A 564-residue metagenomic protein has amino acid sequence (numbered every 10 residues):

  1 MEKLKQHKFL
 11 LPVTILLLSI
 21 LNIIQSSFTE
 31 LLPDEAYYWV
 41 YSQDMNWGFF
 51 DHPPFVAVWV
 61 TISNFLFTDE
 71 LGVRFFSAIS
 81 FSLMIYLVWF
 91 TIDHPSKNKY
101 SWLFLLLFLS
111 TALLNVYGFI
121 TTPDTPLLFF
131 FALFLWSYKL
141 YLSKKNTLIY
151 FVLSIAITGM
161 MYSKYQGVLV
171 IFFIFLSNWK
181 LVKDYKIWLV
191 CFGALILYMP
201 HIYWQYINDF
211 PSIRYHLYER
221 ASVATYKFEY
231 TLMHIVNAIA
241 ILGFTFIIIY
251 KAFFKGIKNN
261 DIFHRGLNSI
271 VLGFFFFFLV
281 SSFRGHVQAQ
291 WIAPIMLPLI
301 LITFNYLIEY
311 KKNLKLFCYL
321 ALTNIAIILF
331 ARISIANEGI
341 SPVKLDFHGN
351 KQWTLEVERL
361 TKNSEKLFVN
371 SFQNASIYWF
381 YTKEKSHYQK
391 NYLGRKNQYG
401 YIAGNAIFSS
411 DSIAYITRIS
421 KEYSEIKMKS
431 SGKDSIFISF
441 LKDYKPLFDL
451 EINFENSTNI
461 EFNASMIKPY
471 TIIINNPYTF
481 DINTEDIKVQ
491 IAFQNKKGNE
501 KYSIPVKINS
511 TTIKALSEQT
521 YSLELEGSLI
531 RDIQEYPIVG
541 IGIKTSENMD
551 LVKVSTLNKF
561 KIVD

Functional and structural regions predicted by a protein language model:
I15, F104-A112, I157: Short helix- or helix-capping micro-motifs that position conserved polar/aromatic residues at function-defining sites
D44, F104, L142, T147-K164 (+3 more regions): Membrane-interface alpha helices of multi-pass inner-membrane proteins
F75-P95, L133: Transmembrane-helix motifs of polytopic, lipid-linked glycan transferases
V88-S110, L128-F129: Transmembrane-helix signature of polytopic, membrane-embedded enzymes that assemble or transfer cell-envelope glycans
H94-N98, F134-I149: Membrane-interface transmembrane helices that cradle and orient dolichyl/undecaprenyl
V116-L127: Short acidic/glycine- and proline-prone juxtamembrane loop motifs at membrane-interface regions of multi-pass membrane
G159, L169-H264, L279-S282: Transmembrane-lumen/periplasm boundary regions of multi-pass, lipid-linked membrane glycan transferases
K315-K362, F372-Y392, I416-R418: Membrane-proximal, lumen/periplasm-facing interface regions of secretory-pathway glyco- and lipid-modifying enzymes
